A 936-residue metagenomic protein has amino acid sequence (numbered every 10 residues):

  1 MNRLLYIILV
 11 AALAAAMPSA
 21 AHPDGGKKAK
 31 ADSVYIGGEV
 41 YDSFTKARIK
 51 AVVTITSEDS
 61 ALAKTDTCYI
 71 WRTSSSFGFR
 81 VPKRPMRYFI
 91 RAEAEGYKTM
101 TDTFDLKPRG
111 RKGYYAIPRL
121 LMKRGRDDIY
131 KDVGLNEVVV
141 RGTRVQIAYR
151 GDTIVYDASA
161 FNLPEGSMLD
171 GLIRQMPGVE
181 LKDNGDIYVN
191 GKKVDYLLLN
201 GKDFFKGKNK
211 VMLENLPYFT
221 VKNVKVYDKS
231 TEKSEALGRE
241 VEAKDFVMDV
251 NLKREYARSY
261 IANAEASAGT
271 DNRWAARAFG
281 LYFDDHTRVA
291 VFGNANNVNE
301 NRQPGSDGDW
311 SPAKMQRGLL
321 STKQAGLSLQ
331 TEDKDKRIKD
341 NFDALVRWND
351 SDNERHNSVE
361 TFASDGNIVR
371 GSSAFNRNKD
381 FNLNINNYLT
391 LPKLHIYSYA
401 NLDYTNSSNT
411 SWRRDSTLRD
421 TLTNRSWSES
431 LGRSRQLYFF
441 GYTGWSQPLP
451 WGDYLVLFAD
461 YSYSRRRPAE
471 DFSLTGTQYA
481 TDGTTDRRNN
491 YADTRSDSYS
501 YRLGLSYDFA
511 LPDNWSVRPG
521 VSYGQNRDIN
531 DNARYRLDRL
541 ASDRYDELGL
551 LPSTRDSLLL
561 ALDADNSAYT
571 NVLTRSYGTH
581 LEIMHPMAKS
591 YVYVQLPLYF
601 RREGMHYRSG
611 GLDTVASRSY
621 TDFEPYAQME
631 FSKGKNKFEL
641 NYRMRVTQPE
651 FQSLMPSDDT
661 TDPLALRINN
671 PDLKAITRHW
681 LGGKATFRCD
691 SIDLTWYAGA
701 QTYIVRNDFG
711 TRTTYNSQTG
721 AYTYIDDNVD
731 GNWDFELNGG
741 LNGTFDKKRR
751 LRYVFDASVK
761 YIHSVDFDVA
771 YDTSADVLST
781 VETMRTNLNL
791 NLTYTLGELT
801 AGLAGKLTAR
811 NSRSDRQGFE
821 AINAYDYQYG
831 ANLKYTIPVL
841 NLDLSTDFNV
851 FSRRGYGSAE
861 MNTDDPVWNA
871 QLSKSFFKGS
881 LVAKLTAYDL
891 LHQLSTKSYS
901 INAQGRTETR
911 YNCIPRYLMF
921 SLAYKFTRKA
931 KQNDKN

Functional and structural regions predicted by a protein language model:
D24-K30, D105-G142, M248-N251, M919: Extracellular beta-sheet/turn segments enriched in Thr/Pro/Gly and aliphatic residues
G26, A31-S33, G37-K50, R144: Structural motif
Y41, T54, E93-E95, I117-A160 (+3 more regions): Short, acidic, small-residue-rich periplasmic hinge/interaction motif at the N-terminus of Gram-negative outer-membrane
F44-A63, Y149: Short, ordered, surface-exposed loop/turn motifs in non-cytosolic proteins
T56-A63, M86-D105: A short, solvent-exposed loop/turn motif at the edges and junctions of modular extracellular/periplasmic domains
W71, G78-F89: Short Pro-Gly-centered beta-turn/loop motif in secreted/extracellular proteins
D186-T231, V247-R254: Periplasmic plug
G207-K210, S230-N272, H286-N936: Primarily recognizes Gram-negative and organellar outer-membrane beta-barrels
